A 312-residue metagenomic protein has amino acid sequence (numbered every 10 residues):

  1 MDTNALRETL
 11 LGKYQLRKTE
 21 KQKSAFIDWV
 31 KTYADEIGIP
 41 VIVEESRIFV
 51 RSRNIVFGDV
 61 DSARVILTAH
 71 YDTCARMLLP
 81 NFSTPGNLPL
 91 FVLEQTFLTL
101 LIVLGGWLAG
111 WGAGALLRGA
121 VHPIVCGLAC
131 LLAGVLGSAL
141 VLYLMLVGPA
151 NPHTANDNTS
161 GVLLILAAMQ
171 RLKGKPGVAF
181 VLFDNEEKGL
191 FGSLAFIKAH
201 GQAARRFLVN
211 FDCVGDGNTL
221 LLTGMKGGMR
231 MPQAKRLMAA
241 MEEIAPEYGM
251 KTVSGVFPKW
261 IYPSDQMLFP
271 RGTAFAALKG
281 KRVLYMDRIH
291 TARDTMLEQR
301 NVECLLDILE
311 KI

Functional and structural regions predicted by a protein language model:
M1, D72-P80, A274-A277: Short, solvent-exposed beta-strand-terminating loops
M1-A25, K31, I37, V43 (+3 more regions): N-terminal capping segment at the start of a domain
M1-E20, G38, S62-R64, A75-M77 (+4 more regions): N-terminal hydrophobic or amphipathic helices/low-complexity stretches enriched in small/hydrophobic/Pro/Gly
Q15-S62, L79-V121: A non-catalytic alpha/beta surface segment that caps or lines the substrate-entry region of metallo-dependent hydrolase
R64-H70: Short beta-strand element of the alpha/beta-hydrolase
T73-R76, K188, G215-N218, G280-V283: Short, acidic Gly/Pro/Ser/Thr-rich loop/turn segments
G114-Q233, I261, D265-Q266: Acidic/histidine-rich catalytic neighborhood of metal-dependent amide-processing enzymes
G217-I312: Active-site-adjacent substrate-binding region of metalloamidase/peptidase-like peptide-processing proteins
